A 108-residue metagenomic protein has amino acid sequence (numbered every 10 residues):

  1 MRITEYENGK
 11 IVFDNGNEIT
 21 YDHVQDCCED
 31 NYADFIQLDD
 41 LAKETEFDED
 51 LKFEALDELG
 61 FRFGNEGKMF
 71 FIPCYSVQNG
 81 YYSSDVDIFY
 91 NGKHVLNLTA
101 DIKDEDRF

Functional and structural regions predicted by a protein language model:
M1-F108: Surface-exposed, interaction-prone regions used to assemble/regulate multi-protein complexes
